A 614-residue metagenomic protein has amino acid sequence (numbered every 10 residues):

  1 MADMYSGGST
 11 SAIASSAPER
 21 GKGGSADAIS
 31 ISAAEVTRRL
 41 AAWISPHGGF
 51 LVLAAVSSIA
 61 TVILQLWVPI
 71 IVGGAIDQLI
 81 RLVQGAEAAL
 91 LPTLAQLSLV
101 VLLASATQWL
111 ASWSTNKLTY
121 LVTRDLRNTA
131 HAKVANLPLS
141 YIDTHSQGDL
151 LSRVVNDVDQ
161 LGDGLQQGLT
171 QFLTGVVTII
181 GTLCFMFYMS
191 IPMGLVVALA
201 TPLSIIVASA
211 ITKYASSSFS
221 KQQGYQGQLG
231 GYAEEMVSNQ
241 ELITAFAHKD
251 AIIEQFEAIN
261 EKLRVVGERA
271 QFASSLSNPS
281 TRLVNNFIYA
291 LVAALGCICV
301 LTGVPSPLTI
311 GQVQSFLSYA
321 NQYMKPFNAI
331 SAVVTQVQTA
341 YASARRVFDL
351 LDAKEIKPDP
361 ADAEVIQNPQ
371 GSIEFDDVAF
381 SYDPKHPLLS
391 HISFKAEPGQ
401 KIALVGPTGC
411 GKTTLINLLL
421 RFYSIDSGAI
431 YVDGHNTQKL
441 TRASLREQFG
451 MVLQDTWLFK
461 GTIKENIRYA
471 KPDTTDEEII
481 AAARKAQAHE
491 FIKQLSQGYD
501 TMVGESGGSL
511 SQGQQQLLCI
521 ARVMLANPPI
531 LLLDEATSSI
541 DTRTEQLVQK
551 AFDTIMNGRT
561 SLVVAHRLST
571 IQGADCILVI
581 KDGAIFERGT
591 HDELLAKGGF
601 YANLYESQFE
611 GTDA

Functional and structural regions predicted by a protein language model:
M1-Q65, I80-L97, A111-T115, T119 (+10 more regions): Membrane-integrated ABC transporters
A14, S25-A33, V56-S57, L64-I80 (+13 more regions): Juxtamembrane helix-loop junctions of ABC transporter transmembrane domains
A41, P46, L139-S140, N156-L165 (+10 more regions): An intracellular "coupling" helix at the cytosolic face of ABC transporter transmembrane type-1 domains
P46, F50-I63, V100, Q167-K221 (+1 more regions): Transmembrane helices of ABC transporter permease
L51-T107, S114, F187-P192, A294 (+2 more regions): Transmembrane helix-loop-helix hairpins at lipid-water interfaces of multipass membrane proteins, especially the type-1
R81-A86, F185-L199, R269, A273-R345 (+1 more regions): Helix-loop-helix
V134, F256, V347, F375-D377: Conserved catalytic Walker-motif region of ABC-type ATPase nucleotide-binding domains
D359, I366-A614: ABC-type nucleotide-binding domain
